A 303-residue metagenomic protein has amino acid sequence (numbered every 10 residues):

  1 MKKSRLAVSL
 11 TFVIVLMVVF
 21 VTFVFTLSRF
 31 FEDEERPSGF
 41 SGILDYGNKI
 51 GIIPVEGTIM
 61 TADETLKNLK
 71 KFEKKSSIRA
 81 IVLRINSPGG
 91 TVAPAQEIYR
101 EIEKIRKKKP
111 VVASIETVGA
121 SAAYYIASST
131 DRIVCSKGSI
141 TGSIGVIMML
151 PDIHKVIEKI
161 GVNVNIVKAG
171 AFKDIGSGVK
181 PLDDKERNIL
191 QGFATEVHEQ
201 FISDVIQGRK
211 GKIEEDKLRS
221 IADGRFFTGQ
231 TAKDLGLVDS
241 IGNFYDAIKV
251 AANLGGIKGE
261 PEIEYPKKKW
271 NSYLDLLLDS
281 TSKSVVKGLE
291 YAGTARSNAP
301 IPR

Functional and structural regions predicted by a protein language model:
M1-A113, T117-G119, T130-S136, M149-R303: N-terminal organellar transit peptides
V118-A122, I140-I144: Short gly/pro/ser/thr-enriched loop/turn and capping motifs at secondary-structure boundaries
